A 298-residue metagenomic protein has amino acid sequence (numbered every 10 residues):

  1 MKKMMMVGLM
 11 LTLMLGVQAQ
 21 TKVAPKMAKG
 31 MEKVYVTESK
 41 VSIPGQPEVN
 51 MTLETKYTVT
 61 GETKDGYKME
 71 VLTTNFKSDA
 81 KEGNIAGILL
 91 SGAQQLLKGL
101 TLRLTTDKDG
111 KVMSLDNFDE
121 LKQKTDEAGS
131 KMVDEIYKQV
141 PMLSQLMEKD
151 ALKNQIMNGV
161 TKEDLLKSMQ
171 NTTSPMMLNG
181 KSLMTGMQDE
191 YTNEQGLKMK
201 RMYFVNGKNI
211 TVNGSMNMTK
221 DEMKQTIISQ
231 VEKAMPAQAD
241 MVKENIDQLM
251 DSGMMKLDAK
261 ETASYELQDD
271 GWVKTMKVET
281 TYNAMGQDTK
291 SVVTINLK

Functional and structural regions predicted by a protein language model:
M1-P25: Bacterial Sec-dependent N-terminal signal peptides
Q20-K98, R103-T106, S182-K298: Acidic, serine/threonine-rich low-complexity disordered tracts
G110-F118: Flexible glycine-rich, low-complexity coil/linker segments exposed to the extracellular/periplasmic environment
N117-E232: Acidic, serine/threonine- and glycine-rich low-complexity intrinsically disordered segments that serve as flexible
